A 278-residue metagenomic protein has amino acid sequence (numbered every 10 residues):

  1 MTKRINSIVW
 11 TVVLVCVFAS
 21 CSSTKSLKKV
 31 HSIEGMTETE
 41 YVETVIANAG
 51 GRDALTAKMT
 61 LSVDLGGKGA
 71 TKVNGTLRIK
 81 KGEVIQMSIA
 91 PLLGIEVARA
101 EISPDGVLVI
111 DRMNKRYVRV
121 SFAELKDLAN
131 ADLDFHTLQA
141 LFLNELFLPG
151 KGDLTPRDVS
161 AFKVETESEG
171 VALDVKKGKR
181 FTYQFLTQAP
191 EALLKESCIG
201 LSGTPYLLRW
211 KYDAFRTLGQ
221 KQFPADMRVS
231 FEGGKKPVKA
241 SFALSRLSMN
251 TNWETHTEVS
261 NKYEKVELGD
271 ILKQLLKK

Functional and structural regions predicted by a protein language model:
M1-W10: Bacterial N-terminal signal peptides that target proteins for export
C16-S20: C-terminal motif of bacterial Sec signal peptides marking the signal peptidase cleavage site
C21-T71, D270-K278: N-terminal leader/targeting segments and the immediate start of mature chains
D53-L61, V73-L77, E83-I89, A98-A100 (+4 more regions): One face of beta-strands
V63-L65, P91-L93, F231: Transmembrane beta-strands of outer-membrane beta-barrel pores
V84-A140: An acidic-aromatic
L128-S160, K278: C-terminal low-complexity, charged extensions that often adopt amphipathic alpha-helices
L154-V266: Gly/Pro-enriched, hydrophobic low-complexity segments that function as extracytoplasmic propeptides/linkers
